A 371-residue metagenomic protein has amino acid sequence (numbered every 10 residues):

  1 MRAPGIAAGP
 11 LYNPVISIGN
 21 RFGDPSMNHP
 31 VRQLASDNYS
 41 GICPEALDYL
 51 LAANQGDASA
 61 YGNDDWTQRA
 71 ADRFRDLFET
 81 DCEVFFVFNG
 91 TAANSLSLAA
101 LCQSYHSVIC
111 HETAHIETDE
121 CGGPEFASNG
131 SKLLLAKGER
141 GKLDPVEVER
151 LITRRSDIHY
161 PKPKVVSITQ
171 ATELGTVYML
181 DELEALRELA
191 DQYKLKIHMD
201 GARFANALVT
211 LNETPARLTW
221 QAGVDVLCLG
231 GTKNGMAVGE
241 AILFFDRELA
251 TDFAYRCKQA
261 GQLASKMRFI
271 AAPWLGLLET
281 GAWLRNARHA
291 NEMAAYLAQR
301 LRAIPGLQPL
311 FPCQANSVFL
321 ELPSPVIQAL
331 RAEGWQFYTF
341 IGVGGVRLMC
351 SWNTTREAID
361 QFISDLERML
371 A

Functional and structural regions predicted by a protein language model:
A8-S26: Short, Lys/Arg-enriched N-terminal segments with co-localized hydrophobic residues within the first ~10-30 amino acids
N28-E333, T339-T354, F362-L370: Conserved PLP-enzyme active-site core in the AAT-like
